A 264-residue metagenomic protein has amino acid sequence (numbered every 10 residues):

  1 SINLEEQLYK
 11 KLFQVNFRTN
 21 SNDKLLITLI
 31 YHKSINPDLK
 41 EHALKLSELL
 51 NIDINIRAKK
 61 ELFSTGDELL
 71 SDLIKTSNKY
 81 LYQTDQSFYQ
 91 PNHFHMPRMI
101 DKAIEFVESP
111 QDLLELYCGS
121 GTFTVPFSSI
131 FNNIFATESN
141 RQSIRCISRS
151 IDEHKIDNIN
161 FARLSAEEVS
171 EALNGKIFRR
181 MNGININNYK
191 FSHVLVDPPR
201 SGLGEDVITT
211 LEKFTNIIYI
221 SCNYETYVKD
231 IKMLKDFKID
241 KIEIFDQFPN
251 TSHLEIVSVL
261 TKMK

Functional and structural regions predicted by a protein language model:
S1-L12: Extended interfacial segments that mediate partner engagement and assembly in macromolecular machines
R18-N22, T261-M263: Short beta-strand micro-motifs enriched in acidic
N22-I27, S252: Conserved loop-to-beta-strand segment in the C-terminal subdomain of adenylate-forming
L29-K33: Short beta-strand-to-loop capping motifs
S34-K264: Rossmann-like S-adenosyl-L-methionine
